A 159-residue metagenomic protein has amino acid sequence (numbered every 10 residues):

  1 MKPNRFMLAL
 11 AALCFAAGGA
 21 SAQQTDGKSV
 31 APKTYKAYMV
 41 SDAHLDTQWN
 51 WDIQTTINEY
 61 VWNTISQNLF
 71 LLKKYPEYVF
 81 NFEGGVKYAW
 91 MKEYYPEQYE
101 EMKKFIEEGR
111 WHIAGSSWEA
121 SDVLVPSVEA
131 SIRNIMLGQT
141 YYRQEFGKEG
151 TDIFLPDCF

Functional and structural regions predicted by a protein language model:
M1-R5: Positively charged n-region of N-terminal signal peptides that target proteins for export
M7-A17: Bacterial N-terminal signal peptides
A20-F159: Carbohydrate-active enzymes and regulators
